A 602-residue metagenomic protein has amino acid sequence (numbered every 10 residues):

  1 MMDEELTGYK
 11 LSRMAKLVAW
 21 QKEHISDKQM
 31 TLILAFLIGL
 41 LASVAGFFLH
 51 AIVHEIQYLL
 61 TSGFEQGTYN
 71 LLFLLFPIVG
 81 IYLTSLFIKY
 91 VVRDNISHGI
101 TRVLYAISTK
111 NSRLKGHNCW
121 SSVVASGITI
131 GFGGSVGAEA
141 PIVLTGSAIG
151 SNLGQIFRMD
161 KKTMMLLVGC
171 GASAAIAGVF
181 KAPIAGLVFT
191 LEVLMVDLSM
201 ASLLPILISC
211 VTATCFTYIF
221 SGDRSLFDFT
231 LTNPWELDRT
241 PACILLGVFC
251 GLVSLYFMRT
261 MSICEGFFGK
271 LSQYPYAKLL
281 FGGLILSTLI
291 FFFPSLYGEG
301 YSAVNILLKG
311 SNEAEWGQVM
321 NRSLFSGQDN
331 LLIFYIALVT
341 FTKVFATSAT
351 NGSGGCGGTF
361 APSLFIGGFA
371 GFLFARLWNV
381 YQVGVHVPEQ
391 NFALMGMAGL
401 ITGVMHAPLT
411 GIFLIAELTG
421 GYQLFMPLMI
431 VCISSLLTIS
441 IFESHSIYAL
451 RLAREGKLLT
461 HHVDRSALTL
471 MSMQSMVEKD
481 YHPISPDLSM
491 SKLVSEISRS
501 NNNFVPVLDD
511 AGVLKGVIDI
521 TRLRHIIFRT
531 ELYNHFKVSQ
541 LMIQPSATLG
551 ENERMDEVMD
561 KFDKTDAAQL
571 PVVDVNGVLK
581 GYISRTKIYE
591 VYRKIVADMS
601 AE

Functional and structural regions predicted by a protein language model:
M1-L470, Q474-S475, K479-D480, I484-V505 (+3 more regions): Alpha-helical transmembrane segments and immediately membrane-proximal extracytoplasmic
P205, E478, H525-R529, I543 (+2 more regions): Phosphate-coordinating loops and pocket residues in cytosolic domains that bind phosphorylated ligands
S209, V431, E478, I520 (+3 more regions): ATP/adenylate-binding site constellation spanning eukaryotic-like Ser/Thr protein kinases, ABC-transporter
E455, V538, M599-E602: Post-kinase regulatory C-tail/linker adjacent to protein kinase catalytic domains
D480-I484, Q540, P545-T548: Structural signal for short hydrophobic segments within the conserved structured cores of catalytic domains across
I484-N501, V507-L508, I527-T530, N534 (+2 more regions): The conserved cystathionine-beta-synthase
K515-L523, Y582-I588: Short hydrophobic beta-strand motif reused across regulatory alpha/beta modules
